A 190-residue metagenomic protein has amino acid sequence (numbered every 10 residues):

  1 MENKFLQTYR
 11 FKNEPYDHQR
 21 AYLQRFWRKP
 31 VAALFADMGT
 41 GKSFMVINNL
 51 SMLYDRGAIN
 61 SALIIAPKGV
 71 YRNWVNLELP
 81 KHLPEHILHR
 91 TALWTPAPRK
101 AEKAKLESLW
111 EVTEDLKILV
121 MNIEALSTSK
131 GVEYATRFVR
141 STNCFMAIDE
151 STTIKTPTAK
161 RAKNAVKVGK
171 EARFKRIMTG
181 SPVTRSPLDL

Functional and structural regions predicted by a protein language model:
M1-V31, T40-R161, K167-E171: SF2 helicase/translocase NTPase motor core, specifically the RecA-like lobe 1 inter-motif segment between Walker
L34, I64, M178: Hydrophobic anchor at the beta1->P-loop junction of P-loop NTPases
D37-G39, T152, E171-L188: Conserved helicase ATPase motor motifs in RecA-like P-loop NTPase domains
